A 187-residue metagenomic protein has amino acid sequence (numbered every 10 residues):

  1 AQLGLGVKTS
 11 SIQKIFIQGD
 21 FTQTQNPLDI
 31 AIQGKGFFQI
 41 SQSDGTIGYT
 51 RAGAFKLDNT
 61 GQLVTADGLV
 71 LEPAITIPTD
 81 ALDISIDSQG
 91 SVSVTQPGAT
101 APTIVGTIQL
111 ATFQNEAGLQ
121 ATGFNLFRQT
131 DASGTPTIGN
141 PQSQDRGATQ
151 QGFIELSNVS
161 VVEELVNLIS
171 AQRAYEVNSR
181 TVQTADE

Functional and structural regions predicted by a protein language model:
A1-E187: Amphipathic alpha-helical polymerization modules
